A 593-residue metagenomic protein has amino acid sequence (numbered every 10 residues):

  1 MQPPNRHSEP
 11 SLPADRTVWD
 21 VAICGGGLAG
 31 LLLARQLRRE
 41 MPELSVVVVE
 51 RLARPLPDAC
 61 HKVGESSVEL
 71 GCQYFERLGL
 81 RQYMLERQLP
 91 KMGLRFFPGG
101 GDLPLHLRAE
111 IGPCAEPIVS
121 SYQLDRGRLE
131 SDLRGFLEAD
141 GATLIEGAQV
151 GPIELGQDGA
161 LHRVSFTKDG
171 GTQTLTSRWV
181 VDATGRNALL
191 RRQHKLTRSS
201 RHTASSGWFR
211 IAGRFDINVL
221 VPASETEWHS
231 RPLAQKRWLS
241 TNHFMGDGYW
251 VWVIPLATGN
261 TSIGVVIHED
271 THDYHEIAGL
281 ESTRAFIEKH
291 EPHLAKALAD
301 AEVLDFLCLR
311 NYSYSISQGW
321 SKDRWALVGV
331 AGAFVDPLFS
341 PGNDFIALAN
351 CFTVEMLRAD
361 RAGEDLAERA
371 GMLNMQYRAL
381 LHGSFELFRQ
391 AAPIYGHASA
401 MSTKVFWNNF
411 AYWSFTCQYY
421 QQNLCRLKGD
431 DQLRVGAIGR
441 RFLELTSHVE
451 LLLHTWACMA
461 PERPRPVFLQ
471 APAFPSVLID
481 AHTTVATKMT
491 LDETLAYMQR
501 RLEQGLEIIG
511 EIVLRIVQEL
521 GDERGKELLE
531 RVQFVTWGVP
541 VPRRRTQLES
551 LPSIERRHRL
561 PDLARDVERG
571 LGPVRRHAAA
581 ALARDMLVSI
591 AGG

Functional and structural regions predicted by a protein language model:
Q2-V18: A short, basic/flexible loop-to-alpha-helix module at the beginning of a structural domain
P13-A29, V47: Beta1/beta-strand and adjacent pyrophosphate-binding region of the FAD-binding site in flavoprotein oxidoreductases
R38-V63: Glycine-rich FAD pyrophosphate-binding loop
P57-D102: N-terminal FAD cofactor-binding segment of flavoenzymes
C114-G135, D273-A278: Short beta-strand to alpha-helix junction loop
F136-P292, N350: Predominantly flavin-linked oxidoreductase catalytic cores and closely associated redox partners
D247-Y249, P255-G259, V266, D270-A392: FAD/FMN-dependent oxidoreductases across multiple families
M356-G593: C-terminal helical "tail/cap" subdomain of flavin- and related membrane-associated enzymes
